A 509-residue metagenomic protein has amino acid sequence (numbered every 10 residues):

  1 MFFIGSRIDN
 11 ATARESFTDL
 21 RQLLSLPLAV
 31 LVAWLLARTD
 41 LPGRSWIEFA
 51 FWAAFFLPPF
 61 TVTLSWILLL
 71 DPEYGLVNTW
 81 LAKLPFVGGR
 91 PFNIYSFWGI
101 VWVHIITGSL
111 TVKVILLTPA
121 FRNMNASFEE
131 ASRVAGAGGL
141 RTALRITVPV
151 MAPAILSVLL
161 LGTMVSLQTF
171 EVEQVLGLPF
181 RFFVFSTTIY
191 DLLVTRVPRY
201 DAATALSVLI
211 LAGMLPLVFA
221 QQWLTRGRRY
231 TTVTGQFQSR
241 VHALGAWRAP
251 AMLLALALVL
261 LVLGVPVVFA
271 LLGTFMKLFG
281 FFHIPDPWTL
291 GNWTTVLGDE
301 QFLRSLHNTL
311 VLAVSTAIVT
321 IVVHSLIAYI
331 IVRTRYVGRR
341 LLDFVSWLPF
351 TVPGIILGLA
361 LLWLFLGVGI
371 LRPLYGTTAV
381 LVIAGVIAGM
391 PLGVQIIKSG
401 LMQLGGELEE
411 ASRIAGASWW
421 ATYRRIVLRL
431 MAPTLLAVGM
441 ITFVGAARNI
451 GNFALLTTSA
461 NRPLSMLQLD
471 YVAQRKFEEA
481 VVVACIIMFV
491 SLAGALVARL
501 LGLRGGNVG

Functional and structural regions predicted by a protein language model:
M1-F121, I146, V150-E171, V175 (+8 more regions): Membrane-water interface segments at the C-terminal ends of transmembrane alpha-helices in multi-pass inner-membrane
S25, A135-A137, A415-A417: A short glycine-centered flexible hinge/capping loop motif at secondary-structure junctions
D71, E171-V197, F282-D286, I450-F477: Glycine-rich helix-loop "coupling/hinge" segments at transmembrane-helix boundaries in multipass transporters
A120-E129, G400-E409: Left-handed beta-helix
F128, R229-V241, L408, A417 (+1 more regions): Short cytosolic juxtamembrane segments of multi-pass membrane proteins
E130, G138, F180, T188 (+2 more regions): Juxtamembrane inter-helical linkers in multi-pass membrane proteins
S132-R133, S412: The alpha-helix within a helix-turn-helix
F219-A255: Alpha-helical transmembrane segments of integral membrane proteins
